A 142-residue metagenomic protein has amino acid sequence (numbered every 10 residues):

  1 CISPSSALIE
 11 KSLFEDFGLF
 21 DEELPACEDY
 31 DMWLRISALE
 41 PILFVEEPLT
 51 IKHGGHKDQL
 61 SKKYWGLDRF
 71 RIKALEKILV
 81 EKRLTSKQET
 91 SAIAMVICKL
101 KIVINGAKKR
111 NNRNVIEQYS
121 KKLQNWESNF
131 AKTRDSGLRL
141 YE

Functional and structural regions predicted by a protein language model:
C1-A74: Conserved nucleotide-sugar donor-binding catalytic segment
S12-D16, V80, T90, K121: Replace "anionic and nucleotidyl ligands
Y30, P48, S86-Q88, K132: Sparse recognition of residues in long alpha-helices and their boundaries
P48-G55, S61-S86, N112-E127: Catalytic core of nucleotide-sugar-dependent glycosyltransferases
R69-K73, A94-G106: Amphipathic alpha-helical repeat scaffolds of TPR domains
E89-A92, V96, I116: Residues that mark the junctions of alpha-helical repeat units in TPR/alpha-solenoid scaffolds
N105-E142: Membrane-interface aromatic/basic loop that binds lipid-linked glycans or pyrophosphate carriers, typified by
